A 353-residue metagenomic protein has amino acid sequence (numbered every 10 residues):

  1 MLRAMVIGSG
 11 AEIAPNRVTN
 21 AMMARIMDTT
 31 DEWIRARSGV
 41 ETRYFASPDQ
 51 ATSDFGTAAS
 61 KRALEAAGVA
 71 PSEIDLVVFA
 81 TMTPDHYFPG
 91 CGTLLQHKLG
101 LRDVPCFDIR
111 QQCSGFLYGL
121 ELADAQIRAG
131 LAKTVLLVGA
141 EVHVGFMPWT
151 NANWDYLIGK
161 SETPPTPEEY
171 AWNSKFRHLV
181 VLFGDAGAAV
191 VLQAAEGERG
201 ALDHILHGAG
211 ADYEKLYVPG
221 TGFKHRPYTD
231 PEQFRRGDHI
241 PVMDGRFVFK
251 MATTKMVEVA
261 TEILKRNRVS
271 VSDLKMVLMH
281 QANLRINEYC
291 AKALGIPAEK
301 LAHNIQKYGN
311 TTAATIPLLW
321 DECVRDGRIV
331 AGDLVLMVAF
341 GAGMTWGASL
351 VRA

Functional and structural regions predicted by a protein language model:
M1-L2, P71-D75, L101-P105, A129-V135 (+6 more regions): Short coil/turn connectors at secondary-structure junctions
M1-P48, E168-F247, E258, A353: Condensing-enzyme catalytic core mediating Claisen C-C bond formation in acyl metabolism
I7, A80, R110, V135-E141 (+2 more regions): Short beta-strand segments
R17-V18, F88-G90, F146-N151, W346-L350: Short acidic, glycine/serine/threonine-rich loops at helix termini
M27-A36, Y87-G100, P148-W149, N153-E168 (+3 more regions): Acidic-glycine-rich active-site phosphate/pyrophosphate-binding loop
S53, T57-S60, L64, T83-P84 (+4 more regions): Claisen-condensing/thiolase-fold acyl-transfer catalytic domains that form or cleave C-C bonds in fatty acid
A66-D103: Anion-binding (especially nucleotide phosphate/pyrophosphate-binding) glycine-rich loop and adjoining beta-alpha core
D124-L182: Flexible, glycine-rich active-site loops centered on histidine and acidic residues that chelate a metal or position
